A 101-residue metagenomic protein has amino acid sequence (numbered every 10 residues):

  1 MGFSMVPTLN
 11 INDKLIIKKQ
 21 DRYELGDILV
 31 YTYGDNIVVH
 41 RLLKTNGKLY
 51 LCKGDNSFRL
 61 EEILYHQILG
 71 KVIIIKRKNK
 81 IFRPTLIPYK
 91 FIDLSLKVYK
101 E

Functional and structural regions predicted by a protein language model:
M1-E101: Extended hydrophobic leader/signal-anchor segments used for secretion and membrane insertion
